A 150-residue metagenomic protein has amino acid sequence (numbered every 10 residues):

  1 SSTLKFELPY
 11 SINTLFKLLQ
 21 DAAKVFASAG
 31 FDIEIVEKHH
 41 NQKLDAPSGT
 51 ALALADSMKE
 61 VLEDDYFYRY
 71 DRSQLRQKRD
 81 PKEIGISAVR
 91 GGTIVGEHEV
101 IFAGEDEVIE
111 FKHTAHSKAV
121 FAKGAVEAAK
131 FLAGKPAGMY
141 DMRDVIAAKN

Functional and structural regions predicted by a protein language model:
S1-L4: Conserved small/polar residues in nucleotide/adenosyl-binding loops
E7-P9, N13: Active-site capping/gating segments
T14, L18-G30, A46: Rossmann-like NAD(P)H-binding beta-loop-alpha module
G30-N150: C-terminal substrate-binding/catalytic lobe of Rossmann-fold NAD(P)-dependent oxidoreductases
